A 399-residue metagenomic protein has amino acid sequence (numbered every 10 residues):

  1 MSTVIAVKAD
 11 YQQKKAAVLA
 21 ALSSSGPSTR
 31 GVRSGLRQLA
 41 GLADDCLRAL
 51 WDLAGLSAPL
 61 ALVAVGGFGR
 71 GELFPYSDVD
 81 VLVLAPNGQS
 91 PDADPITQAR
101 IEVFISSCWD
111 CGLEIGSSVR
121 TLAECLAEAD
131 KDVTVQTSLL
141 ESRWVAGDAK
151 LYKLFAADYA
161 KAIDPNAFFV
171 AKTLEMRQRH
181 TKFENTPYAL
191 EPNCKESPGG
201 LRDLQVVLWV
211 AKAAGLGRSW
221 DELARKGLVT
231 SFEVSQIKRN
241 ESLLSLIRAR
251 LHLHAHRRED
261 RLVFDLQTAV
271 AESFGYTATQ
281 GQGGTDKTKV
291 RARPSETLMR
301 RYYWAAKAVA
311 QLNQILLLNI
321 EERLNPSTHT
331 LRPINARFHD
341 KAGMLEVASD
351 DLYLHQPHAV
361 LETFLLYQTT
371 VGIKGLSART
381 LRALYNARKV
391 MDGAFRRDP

Functional and structural regions predicted by a protein language model:
M1-A58, Y76, N185: N-terminal regions immediately upstream of nucleotidyltransferase
I5, L22, I163-L324, K374-L381: Conserved nucleotidyltransferase catalytic core and NTase-mimicking acidic/glycine-rich helix/loop elements in nucleic
A40-R48, A54, P95-L151, E175 (+1 more regions): Conserved catalytic core of two-metal-ion nucleotidyltransferases
G41-V63, V210-R225, F232: Alpha-helical phosphate/pyrophosphate-handling elements in metalloenzyme active cores
D44-D94, Q98: Active-site nucleotide-donor binding segment shared across nucleotidyl transfer reactions
D44-R48, D52-A61, N166, K307-L352: Extended, Lys/Arg-enriched charged tracts that mediate electrostatic binding to polyanionic substrates
L126-P192: C-terminal or mid-to-C-terminal helical accessory/interaction module adjacent to the motor/catalytic core
L228, H252, N319-P399: A cross-family structural signal marking well-folded subdomains
